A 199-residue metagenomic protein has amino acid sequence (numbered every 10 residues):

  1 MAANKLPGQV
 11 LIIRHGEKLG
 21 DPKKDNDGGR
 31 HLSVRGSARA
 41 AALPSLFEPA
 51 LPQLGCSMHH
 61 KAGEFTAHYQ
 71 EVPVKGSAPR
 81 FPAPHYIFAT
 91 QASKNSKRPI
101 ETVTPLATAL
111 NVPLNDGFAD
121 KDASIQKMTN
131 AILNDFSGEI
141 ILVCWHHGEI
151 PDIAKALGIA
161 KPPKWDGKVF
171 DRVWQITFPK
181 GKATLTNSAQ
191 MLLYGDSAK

Functional and structural regions predicted by a protein language model:
A2-F136, E149-K199: Active-site-proximal alpha-helix that buttresses catalytic centers in soluble enzyme cores
C144-H146: Short beta-strand segments
